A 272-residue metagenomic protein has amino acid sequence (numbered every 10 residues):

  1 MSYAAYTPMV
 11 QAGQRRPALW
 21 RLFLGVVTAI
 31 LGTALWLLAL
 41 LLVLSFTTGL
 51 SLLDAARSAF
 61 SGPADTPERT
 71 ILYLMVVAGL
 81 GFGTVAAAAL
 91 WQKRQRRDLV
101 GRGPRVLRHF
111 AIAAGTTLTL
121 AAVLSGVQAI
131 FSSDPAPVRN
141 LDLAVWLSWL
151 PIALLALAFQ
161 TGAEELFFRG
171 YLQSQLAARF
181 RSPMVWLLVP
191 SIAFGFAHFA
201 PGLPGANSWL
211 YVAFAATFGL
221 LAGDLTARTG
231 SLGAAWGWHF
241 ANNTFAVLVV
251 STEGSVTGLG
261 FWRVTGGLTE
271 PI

Functional and structural regions predicted by a protein language model:
M1-K93, G260-I272: N-terminal, membrane-interfacial amphipathic/helix-forming hydrophobic leader that caps and precedes the first
V10-I30, E68, R102-A113, R181-V185 (+1 more regions): N-terminal export and membrane-targeting signals
R15-V26, L52-P67, A88-G101, S133-A136 (+2 more regions): Hydrophobic alpha-helical transmembrane segments
L22, V26-A34, L38, L74-F82 (+6 more regions): Alpha-helical transmembrane spans of integral membrane proteins, capturing the lipid-embedded, hydrophobic core of TM
G32-T47, G79, G83-W91, T119 (+11 more regions): Alpha-helical membrane-inserting segments
D54-F60, D98, I130-L141, G202-A206 (+1 more regions): Membrane-interface helix termini and inter-helical loops of multi-pass transporters
F60, I71, R96-A163, Q173-S174 (+1 more regions): Juxtamembrane helix-loop-helix connectors linking adjacent transmembrane helices in multi-pass membrane enzymes
W149-I272: Transmembrane helix-loop-helix hairpins at the membrane interface of multi-pass integral membrane proteins
